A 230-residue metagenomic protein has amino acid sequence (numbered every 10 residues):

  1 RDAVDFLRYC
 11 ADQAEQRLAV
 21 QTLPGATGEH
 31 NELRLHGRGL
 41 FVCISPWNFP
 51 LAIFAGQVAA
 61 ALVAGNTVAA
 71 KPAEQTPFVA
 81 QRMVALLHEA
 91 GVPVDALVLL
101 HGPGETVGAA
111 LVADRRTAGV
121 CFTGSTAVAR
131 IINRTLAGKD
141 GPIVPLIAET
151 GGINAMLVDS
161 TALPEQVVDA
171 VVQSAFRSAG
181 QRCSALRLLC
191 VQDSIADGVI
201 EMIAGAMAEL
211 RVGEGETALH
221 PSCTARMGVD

Functional and structural regions predicted by a protein language model:
R1-L18, N31-E32, D230: Long amphipathic alpha-helix in the N-terminal Rossmann-like dinucleotide-binding domain of NAD(P)-dependent
Y9-L23, L86-E89, E105, G138 (+3 more regions): Conserved helix-loop functional segments at active or binding sites
V20-V94, G151, E165: Conserved small-residue-rich beta-alpha loop and adjacent elements that most often cradle the phosphate/pyrophosphate
H30-N31, V98-C121: A structured beta-alpha segment of the ubiquitous adenosine-cofactor-binding alpha/beta core
F41, G104-A109, G124-A129: Beta-loop-alpha module in the N-terminal Rossmann-like domain of NAD(P)-dependent dehydrogenases, especially those
K71-A73, H101, S160: Short beta->alpha connector loops at strand-helix junctions that form conserved, small/polar/Pro-enriched
E89-P93, A113-D114, G119, T126-D230: ALDH superfamily catalytic-core signature
